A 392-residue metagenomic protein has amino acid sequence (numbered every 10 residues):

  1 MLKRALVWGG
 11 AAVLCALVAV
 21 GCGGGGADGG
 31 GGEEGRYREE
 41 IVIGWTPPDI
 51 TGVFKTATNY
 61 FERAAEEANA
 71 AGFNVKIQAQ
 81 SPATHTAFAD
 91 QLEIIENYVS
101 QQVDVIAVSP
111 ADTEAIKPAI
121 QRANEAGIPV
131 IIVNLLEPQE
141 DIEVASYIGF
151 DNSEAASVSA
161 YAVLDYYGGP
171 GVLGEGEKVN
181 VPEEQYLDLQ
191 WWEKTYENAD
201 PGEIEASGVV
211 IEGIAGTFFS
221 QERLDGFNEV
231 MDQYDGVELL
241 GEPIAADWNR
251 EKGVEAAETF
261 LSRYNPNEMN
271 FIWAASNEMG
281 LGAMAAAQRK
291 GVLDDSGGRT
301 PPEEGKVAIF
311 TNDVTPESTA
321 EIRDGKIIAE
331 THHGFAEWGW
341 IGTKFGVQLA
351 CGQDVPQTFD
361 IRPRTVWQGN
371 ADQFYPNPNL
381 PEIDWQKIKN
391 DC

Functional and structural regions predicted by a protein language model:
M1-G10: Bacterial N-terminal signal peptides that target proteins for export
G10-A11, V230: Enrichment for repetitive, rod-forming helical segments
A12-A16: Alpha-helical transmembrane segments
C22-C392: A residue-level marker of the well-folded mature domains of exported/periplasmic proteins
